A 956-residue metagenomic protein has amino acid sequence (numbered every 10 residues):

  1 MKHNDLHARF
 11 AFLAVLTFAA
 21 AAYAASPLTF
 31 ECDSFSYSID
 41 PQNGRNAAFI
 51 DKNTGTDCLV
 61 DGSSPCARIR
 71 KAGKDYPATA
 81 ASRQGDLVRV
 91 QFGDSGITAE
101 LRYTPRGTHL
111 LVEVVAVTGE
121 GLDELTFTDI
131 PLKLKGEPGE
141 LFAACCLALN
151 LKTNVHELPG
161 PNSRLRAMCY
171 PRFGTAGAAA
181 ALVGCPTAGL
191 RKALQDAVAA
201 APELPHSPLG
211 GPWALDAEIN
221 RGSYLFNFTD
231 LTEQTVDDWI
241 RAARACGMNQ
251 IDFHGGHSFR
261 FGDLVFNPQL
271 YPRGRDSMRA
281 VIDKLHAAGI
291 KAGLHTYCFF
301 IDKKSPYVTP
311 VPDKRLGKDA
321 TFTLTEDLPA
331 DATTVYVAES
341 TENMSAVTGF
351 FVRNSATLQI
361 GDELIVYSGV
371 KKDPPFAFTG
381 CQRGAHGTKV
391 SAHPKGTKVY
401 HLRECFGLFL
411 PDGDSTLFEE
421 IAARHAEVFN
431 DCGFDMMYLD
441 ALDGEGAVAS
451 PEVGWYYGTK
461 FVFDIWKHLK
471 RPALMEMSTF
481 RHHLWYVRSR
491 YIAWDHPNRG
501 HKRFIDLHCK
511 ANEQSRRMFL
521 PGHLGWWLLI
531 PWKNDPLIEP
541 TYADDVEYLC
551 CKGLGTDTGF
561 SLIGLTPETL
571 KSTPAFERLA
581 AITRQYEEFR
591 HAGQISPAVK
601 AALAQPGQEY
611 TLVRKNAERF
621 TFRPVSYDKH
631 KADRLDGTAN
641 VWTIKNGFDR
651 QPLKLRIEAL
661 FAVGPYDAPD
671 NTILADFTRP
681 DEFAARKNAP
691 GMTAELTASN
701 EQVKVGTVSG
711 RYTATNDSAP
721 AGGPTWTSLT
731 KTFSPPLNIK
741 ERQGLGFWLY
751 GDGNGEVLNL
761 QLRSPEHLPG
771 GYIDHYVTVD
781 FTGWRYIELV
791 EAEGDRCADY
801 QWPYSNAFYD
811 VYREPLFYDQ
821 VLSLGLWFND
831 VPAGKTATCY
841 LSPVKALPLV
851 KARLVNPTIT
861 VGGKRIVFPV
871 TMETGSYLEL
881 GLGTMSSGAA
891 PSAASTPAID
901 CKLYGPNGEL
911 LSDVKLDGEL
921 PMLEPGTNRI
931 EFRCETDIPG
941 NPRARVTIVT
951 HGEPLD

Functional and structural regions predicted by a protein language model:
F30-I251, G255, P272, A280 (+13 more regions): Carbohydrate-recognition beta-sandwich/jelly-roll modules in extracellular/periplasmic carbohydrate-active proteins
L125-T128, L653-L655, F677, R742-F747 (+1 more regions): Extracellular beta-strand ligand-recognition surfaces/modules
E218-T321, R403-Y456: Aromatic-lined carbohydrate-binding/catalytic grooves of carbohydrate-active enzymes
C298, D302-V390: Autoprocessing Asn-cyclization modules and mimics
K303, Y307-T323, R403-E420, W466-L570: Glycan-recognition surfaces
R383-S391, G834, Y840-D956: Intrinsically disordered, low-complexity segments enriched in serine, threonine, and glycine
A592-K629, D633-D636, I644-D649, E658-S699 (+1 more regions): Extracellular carbohydrate-recognition regions
T697-T727: Short carbohydrate-recognition loop motifs
